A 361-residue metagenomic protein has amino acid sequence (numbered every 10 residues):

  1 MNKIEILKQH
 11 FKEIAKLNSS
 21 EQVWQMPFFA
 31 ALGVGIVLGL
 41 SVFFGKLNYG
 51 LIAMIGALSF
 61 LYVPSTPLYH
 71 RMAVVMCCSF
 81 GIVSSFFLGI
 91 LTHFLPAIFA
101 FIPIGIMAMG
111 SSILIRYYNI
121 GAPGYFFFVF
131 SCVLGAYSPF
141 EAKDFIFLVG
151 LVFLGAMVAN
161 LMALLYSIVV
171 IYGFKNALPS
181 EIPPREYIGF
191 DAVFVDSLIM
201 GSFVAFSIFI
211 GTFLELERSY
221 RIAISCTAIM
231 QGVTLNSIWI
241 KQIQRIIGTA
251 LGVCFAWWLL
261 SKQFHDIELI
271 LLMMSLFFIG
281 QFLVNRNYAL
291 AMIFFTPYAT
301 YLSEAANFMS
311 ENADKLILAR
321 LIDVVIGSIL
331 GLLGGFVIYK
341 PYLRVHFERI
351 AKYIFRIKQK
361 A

Functional and structural regions predicted by a protein language model:
M1-F126, F130-A361: Alpha-helical transmembrane segments and their membrane-interface boundaries that form or gate the permeation pathway
